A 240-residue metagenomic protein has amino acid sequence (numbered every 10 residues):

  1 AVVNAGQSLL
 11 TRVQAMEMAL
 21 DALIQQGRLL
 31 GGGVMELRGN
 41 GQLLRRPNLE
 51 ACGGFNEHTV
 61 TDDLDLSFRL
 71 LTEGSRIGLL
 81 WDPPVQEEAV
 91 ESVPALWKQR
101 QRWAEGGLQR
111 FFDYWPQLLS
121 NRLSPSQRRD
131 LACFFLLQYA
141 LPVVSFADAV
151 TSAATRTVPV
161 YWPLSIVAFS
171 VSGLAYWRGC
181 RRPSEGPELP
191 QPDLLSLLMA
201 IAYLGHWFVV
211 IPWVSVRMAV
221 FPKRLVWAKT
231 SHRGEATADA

Functional and structural regions predicted by a protein language model:
A1-T59, W97, Q101-L108, F112 (+2 more regions): Long helical/loop segments within the catalytic core of UDP-sugar-dependent glycosyltransferases, especially the large
G32, H58, S67-Q86: Catalytic donor-sugar/metal-binding loop of nucleotide-sugar-dependent glycosyltransferases
D65, L79, P84-L108: C-terminal catalytic/acceptor-binding lobe
W97-Y139: Active-site-adjacent helix/loop segment of glycosyltransferases that harbors family-specific signature motifs
Q99-F111, L195-D239: Membrane-proximal soluble regions of multi-pass membrane proteins
C133-P222: Membrane-embedded multi-pass helical conduit in multi-pass membrane proteins, especially envelope-biosynthetic
